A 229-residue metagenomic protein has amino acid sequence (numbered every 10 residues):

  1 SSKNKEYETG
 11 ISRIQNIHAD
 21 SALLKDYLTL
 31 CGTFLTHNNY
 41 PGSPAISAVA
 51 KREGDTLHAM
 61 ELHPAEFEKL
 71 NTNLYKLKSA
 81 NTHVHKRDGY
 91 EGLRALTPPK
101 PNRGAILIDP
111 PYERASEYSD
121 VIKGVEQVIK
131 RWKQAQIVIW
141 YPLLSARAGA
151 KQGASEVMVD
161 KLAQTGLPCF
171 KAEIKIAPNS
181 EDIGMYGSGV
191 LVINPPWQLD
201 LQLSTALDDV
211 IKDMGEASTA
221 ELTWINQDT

Functional and structural regions predicted by a protein language model:
S1-T229: Class I S-adenosyl-L-methionine-dependent methyltransferase catalytic core
